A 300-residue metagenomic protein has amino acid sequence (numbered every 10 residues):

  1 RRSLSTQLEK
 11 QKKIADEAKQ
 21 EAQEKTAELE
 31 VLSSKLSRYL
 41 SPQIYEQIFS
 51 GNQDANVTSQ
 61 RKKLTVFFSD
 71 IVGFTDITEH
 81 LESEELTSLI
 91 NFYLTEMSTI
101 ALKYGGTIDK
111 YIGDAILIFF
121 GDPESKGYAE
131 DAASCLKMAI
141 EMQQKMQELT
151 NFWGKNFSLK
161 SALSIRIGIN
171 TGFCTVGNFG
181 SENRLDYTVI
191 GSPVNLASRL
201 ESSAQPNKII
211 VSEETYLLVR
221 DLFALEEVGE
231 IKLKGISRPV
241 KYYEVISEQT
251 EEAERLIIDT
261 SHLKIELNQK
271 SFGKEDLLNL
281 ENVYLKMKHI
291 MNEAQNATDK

Functional and structural regions predicted by a protein language model:
R1-R61: Regulatory cytosolic signal-relay segments
K13, S164, P206-K300: Intrinsically disordered, glycine/charged-rich C-terminal tails and inter-domain linkers that flank nucleotidyl cyclase
Y39, K63-D76: Catalytic-site or vestigial catalytic-site microsegments of nucleotide-handling domains
A55-Q60, V66, T78, I100 (+6 more regions): Replace "in large, NTP-powered and nucleic-acid-processing enzymes" with "in large, NTP-powered factors and other
K62, T75-S98, L102, D109-K110: Conserved long alpha-helical elements within nucleotide-processing catalytic cores of c-di-GMP signaling and class III
Y93-T99, I112-I118, M138-E148, I165 (+1 more regions): Cytosolic nucleotide-binding catalytic cores of signal-transduction proteins
Y104-S134, E148-S192, L217-L222, V240-E244: Catalytic core of nucleotidyl cyclases, primarily class III adenylyl/guanylyl cyclases
N170-T171, F179, S192-E213: Catalytic/regulatory signature loops of cyclic-dinucleotide turnover enzymes and related class III nucleotidyl cyclases
